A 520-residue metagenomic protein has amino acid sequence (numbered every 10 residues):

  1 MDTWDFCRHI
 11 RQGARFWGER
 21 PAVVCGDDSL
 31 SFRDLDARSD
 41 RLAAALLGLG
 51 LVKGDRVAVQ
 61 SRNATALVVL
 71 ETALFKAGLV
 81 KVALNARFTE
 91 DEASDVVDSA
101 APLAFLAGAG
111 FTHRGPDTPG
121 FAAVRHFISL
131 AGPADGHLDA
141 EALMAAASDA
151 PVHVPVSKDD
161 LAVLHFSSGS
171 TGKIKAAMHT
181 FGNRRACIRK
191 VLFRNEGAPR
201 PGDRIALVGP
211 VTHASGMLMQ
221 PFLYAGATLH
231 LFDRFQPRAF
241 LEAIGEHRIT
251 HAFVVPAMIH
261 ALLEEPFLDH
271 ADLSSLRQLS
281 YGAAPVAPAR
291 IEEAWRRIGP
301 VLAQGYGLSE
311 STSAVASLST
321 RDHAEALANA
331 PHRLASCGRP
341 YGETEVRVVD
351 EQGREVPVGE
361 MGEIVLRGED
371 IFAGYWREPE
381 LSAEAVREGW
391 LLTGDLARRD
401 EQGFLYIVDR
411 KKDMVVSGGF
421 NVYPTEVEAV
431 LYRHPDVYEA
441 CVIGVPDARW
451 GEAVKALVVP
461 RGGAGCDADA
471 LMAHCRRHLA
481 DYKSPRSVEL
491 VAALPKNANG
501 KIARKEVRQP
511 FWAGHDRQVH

Functional and structural regions predicted by a protein language model:
D2, D28, A43-F88, G209 (+1 more regions): Conserved AMP-binding/adenylate-forming
R11, G48-L49, K53, T72 (+2 more regions): Structural core segment of the AMP-binding/adenylate-forming
E19, A147-F166, K173, A198-R204 (+2 more regions): Conserved pre-ATP/AMP-binding loop-to-beta segment of ANL
S31-R33, A162-R189: Conserved AMP-binding A3 loop
F88, F105-A107, A252, G368 (+6 more regions): AMP-binding/adenylate-forming catalytic core of the ANL superfamily
R185-R204, T212-T250, E265: Conserved AMP-binding/adenylation subdomain of ANL enzymes
Y224, I249-V254, L263-H332, E345: Gly/Ser/Thr-rich phosphate-binding loop
R339-E343, E351-E384, V422: Conserved ATP/PPi-binding loop(s) of AMP-dependent carboxylate-activating enzymes
